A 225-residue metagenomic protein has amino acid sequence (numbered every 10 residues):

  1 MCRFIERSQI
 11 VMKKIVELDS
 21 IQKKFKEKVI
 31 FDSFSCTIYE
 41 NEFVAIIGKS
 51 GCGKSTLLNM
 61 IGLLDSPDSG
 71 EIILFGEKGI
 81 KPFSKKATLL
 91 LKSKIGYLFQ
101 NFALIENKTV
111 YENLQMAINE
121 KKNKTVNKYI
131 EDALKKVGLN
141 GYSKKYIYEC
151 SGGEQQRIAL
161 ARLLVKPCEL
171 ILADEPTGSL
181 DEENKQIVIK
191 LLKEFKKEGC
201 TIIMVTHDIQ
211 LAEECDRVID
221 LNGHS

Functional and structural regions predicted by a protein language model:
V16, F31-S33, L90: Conserved structural motif at the start of ABC-family nucleotide-binding domains
G62: Helix-to-loop junction immediately C-terminal to a conserved catalytic motif
K78, T125-Y142: Conserved ABC ATPase "signature" region
G79-G96, K197: ABC ATPase NBD coupling module
E112-N127, K136: ABC-type ATPase nucleotide-binding domains, specifically the catalytic core motifs of the NBD
Y146-C150, E154: Conserved ABC ATPase signature
I171-D174: Catalytic Walker B motif of ABC-type/P-loop ATPase nucleotide-binding domains
